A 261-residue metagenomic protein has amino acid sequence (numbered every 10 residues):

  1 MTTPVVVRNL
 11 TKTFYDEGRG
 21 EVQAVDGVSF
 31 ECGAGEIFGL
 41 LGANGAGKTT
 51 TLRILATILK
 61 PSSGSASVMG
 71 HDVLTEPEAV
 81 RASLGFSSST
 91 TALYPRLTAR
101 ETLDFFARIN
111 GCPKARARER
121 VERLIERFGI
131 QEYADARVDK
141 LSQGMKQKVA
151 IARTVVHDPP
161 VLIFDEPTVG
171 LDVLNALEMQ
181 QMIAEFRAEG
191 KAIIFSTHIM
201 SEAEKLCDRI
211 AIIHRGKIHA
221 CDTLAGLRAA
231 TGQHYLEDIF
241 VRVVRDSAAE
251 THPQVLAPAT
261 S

Functional and structural regions predicted by a protein language model:
T2-P4, K12-G27, A34, P77: A short, flexible loop at the N-terminus of ABC-type nucleotide-binding domains that lies
D104, R108, A115-Y133: Conserved ABC ATPase "signature" region
R137-L141: Conserved ABC ATPase signature
D158: Conserved catalytic motifs of ABC-family nucleotide-binding domains
L162-D165: Catalytic Walker B motif of ABC-type/P-loop ATPase nucleotide-binding domains
C221-D222: ABC ATPase "signature
